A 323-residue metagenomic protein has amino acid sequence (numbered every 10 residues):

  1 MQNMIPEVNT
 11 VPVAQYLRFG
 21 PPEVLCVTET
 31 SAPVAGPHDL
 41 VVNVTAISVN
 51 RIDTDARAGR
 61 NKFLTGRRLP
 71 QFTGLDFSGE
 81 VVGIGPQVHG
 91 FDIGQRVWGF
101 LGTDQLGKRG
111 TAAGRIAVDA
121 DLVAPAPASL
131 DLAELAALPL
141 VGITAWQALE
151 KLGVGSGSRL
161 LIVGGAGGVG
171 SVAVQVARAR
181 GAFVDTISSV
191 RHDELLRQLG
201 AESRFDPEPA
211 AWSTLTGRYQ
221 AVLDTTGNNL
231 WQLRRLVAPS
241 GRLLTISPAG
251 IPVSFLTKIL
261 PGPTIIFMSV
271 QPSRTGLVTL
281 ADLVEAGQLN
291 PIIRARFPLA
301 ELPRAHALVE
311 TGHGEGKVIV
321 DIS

Functional and structural regions predicted by a protein language model:
I5-N9, R274-S323: C-terminal hydrophobic helical "lid"/dimerization subdomain of Rossmann-like NAD(P)H-dependent oxidoreductases
S31-V49, N61-D104: Glycine-rich beta-strand-centered segment in the early N-terminal region that forms part of a ligand/cofactor-binding
V41, S78, W98-G99, A117 (+3 more regions): Hydrophobic beta-strand signal
F100-G164: NAD(P)H dinucleotide-binding glycine-rich loop of Rossmann-like/cofactor-binding domains, especially the beta1-alpha1
A136-D206: Mid-domain Rossmann-like dinucleotide-binding core that forms the NAD(H)/NADP(H) cofactor-binding site
T214-A221: A short acidic, Gly/Pro-enriched loop at the edge of an enzyme's catalytic core that lines a small-molecule cofactor
N228-L289, D321-S323: Glycine-rich phosphate-binding loop and adjacent beta-alpha segment of Rossmann(oid) nucleotide-cofactor-binding
